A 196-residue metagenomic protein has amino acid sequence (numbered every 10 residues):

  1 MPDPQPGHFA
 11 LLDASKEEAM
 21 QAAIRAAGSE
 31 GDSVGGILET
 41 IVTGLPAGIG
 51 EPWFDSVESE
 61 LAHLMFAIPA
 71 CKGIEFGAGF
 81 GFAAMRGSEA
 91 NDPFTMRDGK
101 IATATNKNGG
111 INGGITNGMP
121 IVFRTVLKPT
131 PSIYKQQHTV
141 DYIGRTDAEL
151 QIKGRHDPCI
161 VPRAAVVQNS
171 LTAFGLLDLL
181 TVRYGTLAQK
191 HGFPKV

Functional and structural regions predicted by a protein language model:
M1-W53: Glycine-rich, mobile lid/loop segments that gate access to catalytic sites or pores
P2, P6, A22, T43 (+4 more regions): Generic, low-specificity signal for short hydrophobic/alpha-helical stretches with a mild N-terminal bias, encompassing
A19, E60-A62, V167: Alpha/propeptide regions of enzymes that mature by internal proteolysis
A26, E30, A67, V182-T186: A structural signal for alpha-helix termini and helix-coil/disorder junctions
E30-D147: Glycine-rich anion/phosphate-binding loop at the beta-strand->alpha-helix junction
S132-V196: Internal helix-turn-beta structural module
